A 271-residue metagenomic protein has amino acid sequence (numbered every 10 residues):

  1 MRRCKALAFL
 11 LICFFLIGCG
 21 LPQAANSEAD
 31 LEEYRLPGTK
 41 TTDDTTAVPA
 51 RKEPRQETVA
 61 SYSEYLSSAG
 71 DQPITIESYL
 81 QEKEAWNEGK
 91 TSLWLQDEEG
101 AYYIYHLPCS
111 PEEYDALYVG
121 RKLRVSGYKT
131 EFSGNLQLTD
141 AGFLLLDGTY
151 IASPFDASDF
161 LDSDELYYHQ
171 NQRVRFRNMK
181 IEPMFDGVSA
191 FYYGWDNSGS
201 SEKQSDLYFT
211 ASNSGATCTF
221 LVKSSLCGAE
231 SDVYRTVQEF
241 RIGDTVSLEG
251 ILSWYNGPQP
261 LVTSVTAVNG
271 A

Functional and structural regions predicted by a protein language model:
M1-A8: Bacterial N-terminal signal peptides that target proteins for export
F15-G18: C-terminal motif of bacterial Sec signal peptides marking the signal peptidase cleavage site
L21-A271: OB-fold single-stranded nucleic acid-binding module
